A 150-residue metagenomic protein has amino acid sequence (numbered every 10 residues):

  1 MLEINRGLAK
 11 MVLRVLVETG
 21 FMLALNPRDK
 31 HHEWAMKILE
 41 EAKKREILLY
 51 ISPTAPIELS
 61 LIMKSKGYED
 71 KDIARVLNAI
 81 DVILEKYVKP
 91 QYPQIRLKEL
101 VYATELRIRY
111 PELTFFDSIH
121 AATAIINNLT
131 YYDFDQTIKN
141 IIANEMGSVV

Functional and structural regions predicted by a protein language model:
M1-I51, S65-N78: Short, well-structured N-terminal submotif of metal-dependent ribonuclease cores
M1-R14, E41, I83-K86, Q91-Y92 (+1 more regions): Acidic, PIN/NYN-like endoribonuclease modules and their adjacent C-terminal/linker elements
T19, P53, L97, F115-A121: Conserved glycosyltransferase catalytic-site signature
M22, P56, I138-K139: A generic structural signal for short hydrophobic patches within well-formed alpha-helices
N26-R28, R107-P111: Short, flexible loop segments at the rims of nucleotide/cofactor-binding pockets, characterized by
Y50-I51, Q94, F115, D133: Short beta-strand scaffold positions
P53-A55, D81-R109: Acidic catalytic patch
